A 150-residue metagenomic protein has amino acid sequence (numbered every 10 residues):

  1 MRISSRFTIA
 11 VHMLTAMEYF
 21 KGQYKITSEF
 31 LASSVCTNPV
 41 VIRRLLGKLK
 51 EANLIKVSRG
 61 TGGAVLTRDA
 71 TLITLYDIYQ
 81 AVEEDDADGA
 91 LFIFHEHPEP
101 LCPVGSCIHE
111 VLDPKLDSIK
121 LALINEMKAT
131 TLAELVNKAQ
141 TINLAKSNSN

Functional and structural regions predicted by a protein language model:
M1-L14: Short alpha-helical segments that sit at the start of domains
M13-G22: Short amphipathic alpha-helical interface segments
I26-C36: A short alpha-helical element within helix-turn-helix/winged-helix DNA-binding domains across DNA-binding proteins
N38-V41: Short coil turns linking two alpha-helices in DNA-binding domains
L46-K50: Basic amphipathic alpha-helical segments that dock to polyanions
A52-T61, V65-T67: Beta-hairpin "wing" of winged helix-turn-helix
A70-E96: Conserved segment of winged-helix/HTH DNA-binding domains
L91-N150: C-terminal regulatory/oligomerization modules of transcriptional regulators
